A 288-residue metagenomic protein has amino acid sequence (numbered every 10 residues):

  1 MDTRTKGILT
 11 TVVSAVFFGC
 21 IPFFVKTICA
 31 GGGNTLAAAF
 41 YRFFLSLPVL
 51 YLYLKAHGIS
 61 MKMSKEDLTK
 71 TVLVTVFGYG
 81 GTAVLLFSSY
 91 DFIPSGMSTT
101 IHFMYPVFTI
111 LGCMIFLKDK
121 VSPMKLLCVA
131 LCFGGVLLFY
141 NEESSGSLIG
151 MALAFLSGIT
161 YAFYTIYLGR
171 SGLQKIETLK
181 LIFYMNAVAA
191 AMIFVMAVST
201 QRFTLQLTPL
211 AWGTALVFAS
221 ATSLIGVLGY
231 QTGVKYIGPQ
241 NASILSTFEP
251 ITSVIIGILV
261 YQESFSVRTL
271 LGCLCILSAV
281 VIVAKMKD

Functional and structural regions predicted by a protein language model:
M1-A37, Y41, E143-R170, A191: Glycine-/small-residue-enriched transmembrane alpha-helix faces in small-molecule transporters and effluxers
A15, Y41, S98-M104, L168-A190 (+1 more regions): Helix-helix packing/entry segments at the starts of transmembrane helices
F17, P22, Y51-G96, H102 (+2 more regions): Specific transmembrane alpha-helical segments of multi-pass solute transporters/efflux pumps, especially DMT/EamA
F23-T35, I59, D91, L137-I149 (+2 more regions): Membrane-interface helix termini and inter-helical loops of multi-pass transporters
I28, A38, R42, S89 (+6 more regions): Hydrophobic/aromatic residues within transmembrane alpha-helices of multi-pass small-molecule transporters
A30-G81, F108-T109, T160-Y167, I182-Q201 (+1 more regions): Transmembrane alpha-helices of multi-pass small-molecule transport proteins
V49, L54, Y105-L127, L137 (+1 more regions): C-terminal transmembrane-helix exit sites in multi-pass transporters
G112, V121-N141, I193, T247 (+1 more regions): Hydrophobic transmembrane alpha-helices of multi-pass small-molecule transport proteins
